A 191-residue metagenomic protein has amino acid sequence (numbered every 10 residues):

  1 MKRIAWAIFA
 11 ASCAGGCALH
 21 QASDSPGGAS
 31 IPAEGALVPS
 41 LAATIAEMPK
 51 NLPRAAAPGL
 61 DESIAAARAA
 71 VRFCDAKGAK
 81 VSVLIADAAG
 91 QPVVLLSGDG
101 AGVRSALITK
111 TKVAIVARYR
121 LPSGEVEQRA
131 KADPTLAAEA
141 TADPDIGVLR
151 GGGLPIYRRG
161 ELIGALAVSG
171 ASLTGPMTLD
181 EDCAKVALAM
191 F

Functional and structural regions predicted by a protein language model:
M1-I4: Positively charged n-region of N-terminal signal peptides that target proteins for export
A7-A10: Classical Sec-dependent N-terminal signal peptides that target proteins to the secretory pathway
H20, P26-F191: Flexible, solvent-exposed loop/hinge segments and secondary-structure transition points
